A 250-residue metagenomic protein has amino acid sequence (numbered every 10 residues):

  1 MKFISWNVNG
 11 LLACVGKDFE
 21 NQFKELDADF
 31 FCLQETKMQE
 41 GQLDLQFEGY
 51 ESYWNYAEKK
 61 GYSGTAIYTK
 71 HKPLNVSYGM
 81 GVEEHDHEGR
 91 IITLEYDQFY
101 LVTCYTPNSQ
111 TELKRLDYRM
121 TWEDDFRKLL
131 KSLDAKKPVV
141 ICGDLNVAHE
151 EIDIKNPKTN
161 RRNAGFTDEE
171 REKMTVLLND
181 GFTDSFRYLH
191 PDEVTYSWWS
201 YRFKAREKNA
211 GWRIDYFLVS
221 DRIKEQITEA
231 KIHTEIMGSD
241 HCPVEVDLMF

Functional and structural regions predicted by a protein language model:
M1-F47, E51, A57-S63, Y78 (+2 more regions): N-terminal, active-site-proximal structural segment of metallo-dependent hydrolase catalytic domains
M1-N9, Q98-Q110, C142: Active-site-proximal beta-strand elements of phosphoester/diester hydrolases
N7, F23-G41, L101, L130-E151 (+4 more regions): Active-site beta-strand/loop signature of hydrolases that rely on acidic residues for catalysis
K37, Q42-S109: Structured beta-strand-rich core segments of catalytic domains in phosphoester-bond hydrolases
E51, D125-A210, I214: Metal-dependent phosphoesterases centered on the DNase I-like endonuclease/exonuclease/phosphatase
K60-N75, E193, A205-E225: Conserved beta strand-loop-helix elements of the APE1-like EEP
K70, L94-D97, S220-D221, V246-F250: Active-site beta-strand termini and strand-to-loop segments that position acidic
G81-V82, P107-E123, K158-R162: Surface-exposed cleft-lining segments at the edges of enzyme active sites
